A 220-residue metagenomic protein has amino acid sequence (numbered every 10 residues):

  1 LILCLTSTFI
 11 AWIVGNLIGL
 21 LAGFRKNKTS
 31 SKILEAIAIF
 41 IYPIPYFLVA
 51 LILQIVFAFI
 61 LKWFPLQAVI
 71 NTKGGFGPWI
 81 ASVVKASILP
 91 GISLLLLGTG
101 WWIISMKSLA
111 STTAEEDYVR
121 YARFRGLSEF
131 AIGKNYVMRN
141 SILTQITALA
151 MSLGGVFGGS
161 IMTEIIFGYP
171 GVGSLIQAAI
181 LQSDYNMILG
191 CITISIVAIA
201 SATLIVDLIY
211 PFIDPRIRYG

Functional and structural regions predicted by a protein language model:
L1-S30, Y46, G77-G220: Alpha-helical transmembrane segments of integral membrane proteins, especially multi-pass inner/plasma-membrane
E35-I44, L48-G100: Membrane-water interface segments at transmembrane-helix boundaries in multipass membrane proteins
